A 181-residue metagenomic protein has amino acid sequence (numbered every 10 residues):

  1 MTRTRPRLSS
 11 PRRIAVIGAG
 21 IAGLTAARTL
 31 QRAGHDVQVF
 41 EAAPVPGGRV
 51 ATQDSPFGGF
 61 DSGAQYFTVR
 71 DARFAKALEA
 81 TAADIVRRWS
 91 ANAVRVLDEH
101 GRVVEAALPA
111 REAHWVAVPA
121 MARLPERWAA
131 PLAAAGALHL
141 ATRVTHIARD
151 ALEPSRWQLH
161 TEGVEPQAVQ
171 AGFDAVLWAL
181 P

Functional and structural regions predicted by a protein language model:
M1-P11: A short, basic/flexible loop-to-alpha-helix module at the beginning of a structural domain
R12-V39: N-terminal Rossmann-like FAD-binding beta1-loop-alpha1 element of flavoenzymes
V16-I17, F40, Q170-P181: Short hydrophobic core segments
G23-T25, E41, F67, W128 (+1 more regions): Generic structural signal for small/hydrophobic residues in well-ordered secondary structure, especially within
Q31-P56: Glycine-rich FAD pyrophosphate-binding loop
T52-R95: N-terminal FAD cofactor-binding segment of flavoenzymes
Y66-F74, V103-A129: Short beta-strand to alpha-helix junction loop
L140-W157: A conserved short coil-to-beta-strand element within the FAD-binding core of flavoproteins
